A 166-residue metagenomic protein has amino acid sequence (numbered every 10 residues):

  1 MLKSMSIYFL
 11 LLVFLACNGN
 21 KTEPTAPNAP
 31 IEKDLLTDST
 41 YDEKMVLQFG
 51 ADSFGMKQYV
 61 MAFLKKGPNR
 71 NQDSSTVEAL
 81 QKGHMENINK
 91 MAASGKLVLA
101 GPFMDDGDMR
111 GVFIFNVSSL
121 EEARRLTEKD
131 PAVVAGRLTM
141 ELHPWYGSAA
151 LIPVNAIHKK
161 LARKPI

Functional and structural regions predicted by a protein language model:
M1-S6, N18: Positively charged n-region of N-terminal signal peptides that target proteins for export
V13-A16: C-terminal motif of bacterial Sec signal peptides marking the signal peptidase cleavage site
N18-I166: Conserved, structured core segments of small domains
